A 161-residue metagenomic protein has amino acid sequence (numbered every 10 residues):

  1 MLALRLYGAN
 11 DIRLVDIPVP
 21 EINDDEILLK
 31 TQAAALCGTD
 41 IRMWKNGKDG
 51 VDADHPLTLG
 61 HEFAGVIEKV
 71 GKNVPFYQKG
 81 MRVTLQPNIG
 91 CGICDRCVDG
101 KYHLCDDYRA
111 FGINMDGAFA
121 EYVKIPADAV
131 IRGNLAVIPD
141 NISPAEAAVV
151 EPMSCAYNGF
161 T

Functional and structural regions predicted by a protein language model:
M1-L2: Extreme N-terminal starter segment of soluble prokaryotic enzymes
Y7, P18-V19, D54-G60, F111-G117 (+1 more regions): Short Gly/Pro-enriched turn/cap motifs at secondary-structure boundaries
A9, E68-N73, A127-A129, N141: Short loop segments at secondary-structure junctions
N10-L14, G38-T39: Short N-terminal binding/cap micro-motifs at the start of the first secondary-structure element
L14-D16, Y122: Well-ordered beta-strand positions in beta-sheet-rich domains
P20-A34, K48-V98, A136-P139: Glycine-rich beta-strand-centered segment in the early N-terminal region that forms part of a ligand/cofactor-binding
T39-K45: Cytochrome P450 core scaffold surrounding the K-helix E-X-X-R motif and the conserved "meander" helix-loop region
I93-T161: NAD(P)H dinucleotide-binding glycine-rich loop of Rossmann-like/cofactor-binding domains, especially the beta1-alpha1
